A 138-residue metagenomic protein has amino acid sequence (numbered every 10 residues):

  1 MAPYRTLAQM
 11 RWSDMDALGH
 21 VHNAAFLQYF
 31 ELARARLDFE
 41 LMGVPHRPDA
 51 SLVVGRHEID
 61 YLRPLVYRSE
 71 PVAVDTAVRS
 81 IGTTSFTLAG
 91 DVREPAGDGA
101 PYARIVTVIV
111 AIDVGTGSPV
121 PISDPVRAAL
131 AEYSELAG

Functional and structural regions predicted by a protein language model:
M1-R56, V114-G138: Hot-dog-fold acyl-thioester-processing enzymes
Y4-T6, V66-R68, V78-G138: HotDog/MaoC-like acyl-thioester-processing domains
L37-A73, A77-F86, Y102-R104: Hydrophobic beta-strand-centered segment that forms part of the acyl-chain substrate-binding groove
